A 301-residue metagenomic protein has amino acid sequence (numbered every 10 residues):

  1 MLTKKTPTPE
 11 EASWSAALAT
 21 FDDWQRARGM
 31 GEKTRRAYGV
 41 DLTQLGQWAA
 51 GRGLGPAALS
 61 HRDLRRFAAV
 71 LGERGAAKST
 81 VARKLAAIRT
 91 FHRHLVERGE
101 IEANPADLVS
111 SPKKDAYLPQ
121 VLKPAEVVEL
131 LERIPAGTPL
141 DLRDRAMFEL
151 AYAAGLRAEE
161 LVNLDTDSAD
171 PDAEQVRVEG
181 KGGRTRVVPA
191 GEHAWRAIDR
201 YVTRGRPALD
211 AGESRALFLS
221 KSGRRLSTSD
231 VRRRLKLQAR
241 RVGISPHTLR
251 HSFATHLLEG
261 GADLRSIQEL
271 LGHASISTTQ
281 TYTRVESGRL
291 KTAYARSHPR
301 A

Functional and structural regions predicted by a protein language model:
M1-A301: Conserved catalytic core of the tyrosine transesterase superfamily
